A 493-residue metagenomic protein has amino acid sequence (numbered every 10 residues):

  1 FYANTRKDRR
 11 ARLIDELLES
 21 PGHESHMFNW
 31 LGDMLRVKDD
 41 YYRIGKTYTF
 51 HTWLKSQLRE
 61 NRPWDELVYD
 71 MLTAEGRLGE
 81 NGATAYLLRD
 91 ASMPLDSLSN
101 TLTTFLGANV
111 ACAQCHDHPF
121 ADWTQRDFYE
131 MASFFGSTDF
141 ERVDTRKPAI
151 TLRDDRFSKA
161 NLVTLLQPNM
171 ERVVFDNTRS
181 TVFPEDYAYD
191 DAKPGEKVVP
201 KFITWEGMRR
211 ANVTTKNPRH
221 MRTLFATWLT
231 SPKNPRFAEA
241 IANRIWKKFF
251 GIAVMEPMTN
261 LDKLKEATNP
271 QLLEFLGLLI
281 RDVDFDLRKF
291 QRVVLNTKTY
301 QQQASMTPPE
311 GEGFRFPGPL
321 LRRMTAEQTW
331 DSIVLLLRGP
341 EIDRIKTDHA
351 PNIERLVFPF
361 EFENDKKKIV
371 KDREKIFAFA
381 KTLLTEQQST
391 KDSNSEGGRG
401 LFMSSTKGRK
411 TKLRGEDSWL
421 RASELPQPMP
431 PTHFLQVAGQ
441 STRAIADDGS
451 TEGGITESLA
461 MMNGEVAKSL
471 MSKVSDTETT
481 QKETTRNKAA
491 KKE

Functional and structural regions predicted by a protein language model:
F1-G22, L35-E416, Q436, S441-G449 (+1 more regions): Primarily short, surface-exposed interaction patches in extracytoplasmic proteins
H26-N29: Conserved AdoMet
H51, P426-M429: A cross-family structural signal marking well-folded subdomains
R421-A422, Q436: Eukaryotic charged/polar low-complexity linker/IDR segments
